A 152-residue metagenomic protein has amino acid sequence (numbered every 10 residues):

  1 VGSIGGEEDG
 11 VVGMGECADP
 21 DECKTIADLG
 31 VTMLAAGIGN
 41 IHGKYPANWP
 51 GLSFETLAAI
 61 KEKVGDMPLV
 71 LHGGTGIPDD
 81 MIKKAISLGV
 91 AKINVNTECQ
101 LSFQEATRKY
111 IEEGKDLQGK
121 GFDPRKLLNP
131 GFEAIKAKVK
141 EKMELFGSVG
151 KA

Functional and structural regions predicted by a protein language model:
V1-M67, D79-V90, V95, L101 (+3 more regions): Alpha/beta enzyme core
E16, T75, I93, T97 (+1 more regions): Hydrophobic alpha-helical scaffolding
L71-G73: Thr-Gly-centered strand-to-loop micro-motif
D116-F132, S148-A152: Flexible, glycine/charged-enriched surface loops at secondary-structure junctions
N129-M143: Alpha-helical scaffold segments that flank or form the walls of functional sites
